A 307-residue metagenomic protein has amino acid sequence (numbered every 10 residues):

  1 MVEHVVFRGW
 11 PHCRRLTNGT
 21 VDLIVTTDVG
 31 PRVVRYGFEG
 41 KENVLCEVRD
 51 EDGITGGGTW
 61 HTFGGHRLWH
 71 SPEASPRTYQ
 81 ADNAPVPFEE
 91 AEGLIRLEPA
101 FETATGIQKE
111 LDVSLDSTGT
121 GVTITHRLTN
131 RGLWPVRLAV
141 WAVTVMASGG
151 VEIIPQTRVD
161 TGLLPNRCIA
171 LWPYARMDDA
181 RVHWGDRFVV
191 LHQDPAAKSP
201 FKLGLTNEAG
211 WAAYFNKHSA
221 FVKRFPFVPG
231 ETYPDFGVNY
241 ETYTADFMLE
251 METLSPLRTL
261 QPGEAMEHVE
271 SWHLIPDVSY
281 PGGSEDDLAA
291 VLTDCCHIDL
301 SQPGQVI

Functional and structural regions predicted by a protein language model:
M1-I307: Surface-exposed acidic/polar loop and edge beta-strand patches at domain peripheries
